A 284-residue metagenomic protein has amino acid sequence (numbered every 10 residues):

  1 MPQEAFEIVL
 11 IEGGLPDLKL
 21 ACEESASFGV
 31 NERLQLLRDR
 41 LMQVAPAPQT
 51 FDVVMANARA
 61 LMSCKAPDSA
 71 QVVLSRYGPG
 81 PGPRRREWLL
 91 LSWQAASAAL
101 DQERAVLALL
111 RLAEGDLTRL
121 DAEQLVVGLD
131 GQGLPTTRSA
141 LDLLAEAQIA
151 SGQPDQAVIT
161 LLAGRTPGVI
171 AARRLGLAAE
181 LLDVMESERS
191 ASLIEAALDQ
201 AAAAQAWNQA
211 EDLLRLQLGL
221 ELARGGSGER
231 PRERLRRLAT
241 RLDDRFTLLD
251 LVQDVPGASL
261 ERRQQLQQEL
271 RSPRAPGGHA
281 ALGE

Functional and structural regions predicted by a protein language model:
M1-E284: Alpha-helical solenoid repeat scaffolds
